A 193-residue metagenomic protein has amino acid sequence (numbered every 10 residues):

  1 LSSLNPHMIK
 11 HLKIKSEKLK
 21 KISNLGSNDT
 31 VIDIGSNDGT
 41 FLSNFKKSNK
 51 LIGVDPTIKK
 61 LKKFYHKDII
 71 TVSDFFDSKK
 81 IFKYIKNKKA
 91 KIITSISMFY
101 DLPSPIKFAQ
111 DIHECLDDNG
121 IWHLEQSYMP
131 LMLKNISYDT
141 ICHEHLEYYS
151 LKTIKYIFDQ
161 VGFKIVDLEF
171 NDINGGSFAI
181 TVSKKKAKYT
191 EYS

Functional and structural regions predicted by a protein language model:
L1-F64, S137, C142: Extended interfacial segments that mediate partner engagement and assembly in macromolecular machines
H66-I81: Conserved SAM-binding strand-loop segment of SAM-dependent methyltransferases
T94: A conserved beta-strand element that flanks and buttresses the S-adenosyl-L-methionine
M98: Hydrophobic adenine-recognition pocket in adenosine-nucleotide-binding enzymes
I106-I121: A short glycine-rich, Lys/Arg-flanked "PGG" loop and its adjoining helix->strand segment in the class I
W122-E147, L151-T153: Short, glycine-/aromatic-enriched active-site segment of Class I SAM-dependent methyltransferases
L151-L168: A SAM-dependent methyltransferase catalytic signature shared across enzymes that methylate proteins
V166, N174-S193: Flexible, glycine-/basic-rich loop-and-beta segments that form/coincide with the SAM-dependent methyltransferase
